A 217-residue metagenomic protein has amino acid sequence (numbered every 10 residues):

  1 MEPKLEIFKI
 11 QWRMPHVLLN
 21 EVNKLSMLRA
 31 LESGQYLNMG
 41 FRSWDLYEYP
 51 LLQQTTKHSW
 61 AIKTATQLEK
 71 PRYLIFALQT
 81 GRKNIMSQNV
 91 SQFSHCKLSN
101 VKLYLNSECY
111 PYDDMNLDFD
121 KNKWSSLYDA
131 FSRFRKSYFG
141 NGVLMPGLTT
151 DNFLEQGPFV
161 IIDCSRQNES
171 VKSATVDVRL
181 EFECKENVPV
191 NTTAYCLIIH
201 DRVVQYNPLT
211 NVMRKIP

Functional and structural regions predicted by a protein language model:
M1-P217: Flexible assembly/topogenesis modules
